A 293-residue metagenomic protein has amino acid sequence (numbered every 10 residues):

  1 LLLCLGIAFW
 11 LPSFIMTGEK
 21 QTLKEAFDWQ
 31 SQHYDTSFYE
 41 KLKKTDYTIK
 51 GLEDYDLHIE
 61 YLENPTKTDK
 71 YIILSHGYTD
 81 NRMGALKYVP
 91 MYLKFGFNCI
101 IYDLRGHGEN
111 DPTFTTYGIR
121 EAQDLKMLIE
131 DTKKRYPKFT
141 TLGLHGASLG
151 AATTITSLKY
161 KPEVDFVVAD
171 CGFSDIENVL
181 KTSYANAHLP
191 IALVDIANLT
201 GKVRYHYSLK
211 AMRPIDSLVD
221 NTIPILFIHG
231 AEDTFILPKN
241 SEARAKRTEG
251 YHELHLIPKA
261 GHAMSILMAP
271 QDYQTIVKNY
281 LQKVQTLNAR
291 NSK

Functional and structural regions predicted by a protein language model:
L1-K50: An N-terminal hydrophobic leader/cap segment in hydrolases
Y78-M91, L104: The serine-hydrolase catalytic nucleophile loop
Y88, I223, L237-K246: Short alpha-helix in the alpha/beta-hydrolase fold that links the catalytic acid
Y92-D111: Conserved alpha/beta-hydrolase
T115-Y136: Alpha/beta-hydrolase active-site loop
T156-Y207: Hydrolase active-site cap/lid region
D220-T222, F227-H229, D233: Short beta-strand/loop motif that positions the catalytic acidic residue of the alpha/beta-hydrolase fold
A260-Q271: Catalytic histidine-centered segment of alpha/beta-hydrolase-like enzymes
